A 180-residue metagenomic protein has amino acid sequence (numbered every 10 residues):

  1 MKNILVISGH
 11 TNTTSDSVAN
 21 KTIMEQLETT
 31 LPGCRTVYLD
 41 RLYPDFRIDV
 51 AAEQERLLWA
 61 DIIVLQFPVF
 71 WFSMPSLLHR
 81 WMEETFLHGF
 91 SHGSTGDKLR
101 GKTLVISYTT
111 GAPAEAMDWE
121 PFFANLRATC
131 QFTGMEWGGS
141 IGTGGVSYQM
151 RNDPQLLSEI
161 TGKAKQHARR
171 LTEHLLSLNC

Functional and structural regions predicted by a protein language model:
M1-G33, G162: N-terminal beta1-alpha1 ligand-phosphate binding loop
S8, Y38-D40, I141-G142: Residue-level recognition of beta-strand->loop/alpha-helix junctions
T11-N12, G111-A114, V146-Y148: A short, flexible beta-alpha/helix-coil linker loop
V18-T29, P121-M135: Short, solvent-exposed amphipathic alpha-helices that sit in or adjacent to ligand/effector-binding or catalytic
G33-P44: A short beta-strand-loop structural module common to alpha/beta enzyme folds
P44-A60, T161-R170: Glycine-rich, highly charged phosphate/nucleotide-binding loops
D49-T133: Helix-loop-strand module that forms the ligand-binding subsite of alpha/beta enzymes
C130-C180: Glycine-rich phosphate/pyrophosphate-binding loop and the adjoining helix
